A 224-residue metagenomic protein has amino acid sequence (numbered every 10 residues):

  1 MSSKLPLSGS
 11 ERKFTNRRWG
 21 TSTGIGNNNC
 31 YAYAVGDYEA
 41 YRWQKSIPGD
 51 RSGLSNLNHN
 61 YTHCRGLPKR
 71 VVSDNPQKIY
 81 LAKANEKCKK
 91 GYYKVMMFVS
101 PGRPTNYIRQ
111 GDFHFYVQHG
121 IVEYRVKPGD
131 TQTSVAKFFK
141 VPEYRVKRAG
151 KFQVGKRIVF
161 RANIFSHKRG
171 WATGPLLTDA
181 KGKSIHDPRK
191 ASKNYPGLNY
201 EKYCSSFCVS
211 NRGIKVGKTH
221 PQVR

Functional and structural regions predicted by a protein language model:
S2-K78: Cysteine-nucleophile protease catalytic domains, especially the papain-like/related folds used in DUB/UBL proteases
S3, W19-A32, G66-R70, N85 (+3 more regions): Ubiquitin-like/PB1-type beta-grasp interaction modules and other compact soluble beta-rich domains
A32, G36, T133-K137, Y144 (+1 more regions): Solvent-exposed, polar/charged alpha-helical surfaces in well-ordered, non-transmembrane soluble domains, broadly
N56-V122, V159-A172: ...with weaker cross-activation on analogous glycine-rich loops/strands in unrelated enzymes
V122-K140, Q153: Primarily a LysM-type cell-wall glycan-binding module
K127-P128, E143-F160: Short acidic, glycine/serine/threonine-rich helix-capping segments at coil-helix boundaries
K156-R224: Active-site or metal-binding loop neighborhoods of secreted/extracellular toxin and effector enzymes
